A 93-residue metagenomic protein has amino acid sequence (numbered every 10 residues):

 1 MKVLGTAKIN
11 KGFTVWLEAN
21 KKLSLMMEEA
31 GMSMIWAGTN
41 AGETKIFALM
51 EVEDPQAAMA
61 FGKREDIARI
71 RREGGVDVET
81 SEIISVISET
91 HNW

Functional and structural regions predicted by a protein language model:
K2, N20-S24, E43, D54 (+3 more regions): Residue-level detector of solvent-exposed, low-hydrophobicity positions
K2-I9, A37-R64: Short, well-ordered beta-strand segments in beta-rich or mixed alpha/beta enzyme and ligand-binding folds
L4-V15, I87: N-terminal acidic leader/helix
N10, A30-F47, I70-W93: Glycine-rich beta-strand-turn "strand-cap" elements at beta-sheet edges
K11-I35, D66-R69: Short amphipathic alpha-helical segments
A60-A68, I84-S85: Short, basic, helix/turn surface patches
